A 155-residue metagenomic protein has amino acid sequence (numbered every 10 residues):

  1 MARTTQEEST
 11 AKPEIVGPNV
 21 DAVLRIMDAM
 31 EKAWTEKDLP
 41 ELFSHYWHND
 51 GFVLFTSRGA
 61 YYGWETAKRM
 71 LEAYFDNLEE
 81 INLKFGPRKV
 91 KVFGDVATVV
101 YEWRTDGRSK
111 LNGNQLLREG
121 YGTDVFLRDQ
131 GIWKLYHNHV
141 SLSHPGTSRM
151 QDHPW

Functional and structural regions predicted by a protein language model:
M1-H45, N49, H153-W155: Short, low-complexity N-terminal intrinsically disordered segments enriched in polar/charged residues
M1-T5, E119-R149: Short beta-strand edge/turn micro-motifs at domain boundaries
P18-D21, L39-F93, L117: A solvent-exposed, acidic/Ser-Thr-rich amphipathic alpha-helical stretch
L71, F85-V90, R104-T105, Y121-L127 (+1 more regions): Hydrophobic/aromatic beta-strand elements that line small-molecule binding cavities or substrate pockets in beta-rich
L78, D106-L116: Short, cysteine-centered beta-strand-loop-beta hairpins and adjacent loop/turn segments enriched in charged/polar
D95-T105: A short hydrophobic beta-strand element
